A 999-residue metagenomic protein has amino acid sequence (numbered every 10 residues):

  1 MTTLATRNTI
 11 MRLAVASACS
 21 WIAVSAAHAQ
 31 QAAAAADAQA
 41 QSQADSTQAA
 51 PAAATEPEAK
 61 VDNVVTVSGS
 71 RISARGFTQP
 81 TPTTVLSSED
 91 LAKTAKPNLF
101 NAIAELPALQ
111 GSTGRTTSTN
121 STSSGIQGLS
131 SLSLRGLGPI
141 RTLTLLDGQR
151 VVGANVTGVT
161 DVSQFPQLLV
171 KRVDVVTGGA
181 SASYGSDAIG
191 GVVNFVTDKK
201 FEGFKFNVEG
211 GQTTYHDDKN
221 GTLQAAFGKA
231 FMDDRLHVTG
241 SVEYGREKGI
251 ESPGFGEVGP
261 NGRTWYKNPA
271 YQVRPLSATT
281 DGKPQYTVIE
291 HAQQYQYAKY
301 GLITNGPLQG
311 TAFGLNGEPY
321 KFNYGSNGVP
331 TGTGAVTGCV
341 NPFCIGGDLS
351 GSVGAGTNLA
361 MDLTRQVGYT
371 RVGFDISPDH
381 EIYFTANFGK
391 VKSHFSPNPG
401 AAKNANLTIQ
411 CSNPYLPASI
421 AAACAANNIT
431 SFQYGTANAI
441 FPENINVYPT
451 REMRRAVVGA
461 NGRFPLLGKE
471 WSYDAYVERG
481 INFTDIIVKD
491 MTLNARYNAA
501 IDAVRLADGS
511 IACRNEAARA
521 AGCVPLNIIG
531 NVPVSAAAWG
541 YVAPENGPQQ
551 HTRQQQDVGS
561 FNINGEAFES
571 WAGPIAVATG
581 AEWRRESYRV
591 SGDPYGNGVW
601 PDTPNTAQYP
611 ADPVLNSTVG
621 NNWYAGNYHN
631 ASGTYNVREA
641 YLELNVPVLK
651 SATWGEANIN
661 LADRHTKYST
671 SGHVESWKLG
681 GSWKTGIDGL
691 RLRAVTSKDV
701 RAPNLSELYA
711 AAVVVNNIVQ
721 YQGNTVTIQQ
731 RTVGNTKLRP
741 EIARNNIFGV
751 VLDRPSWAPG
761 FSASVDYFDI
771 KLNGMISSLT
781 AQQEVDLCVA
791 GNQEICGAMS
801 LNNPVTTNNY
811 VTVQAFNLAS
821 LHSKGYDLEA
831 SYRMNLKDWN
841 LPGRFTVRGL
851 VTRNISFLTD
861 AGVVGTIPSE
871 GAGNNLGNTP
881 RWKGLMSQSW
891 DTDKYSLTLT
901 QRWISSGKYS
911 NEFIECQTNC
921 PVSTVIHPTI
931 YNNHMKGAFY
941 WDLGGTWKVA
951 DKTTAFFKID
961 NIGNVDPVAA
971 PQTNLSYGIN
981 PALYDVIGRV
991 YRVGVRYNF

Functional and structural regions predicted by a protein language model:
T2-P107, R135, Q224, G228 (+7 more regions): N-terminal Sec signal peptide and the immediately downstream disordered periplasmic leader that contains the TonB box
L4, A495, K771-N773, R902-T918 (+1 more regions): C-terminal beta-signal and adjacent terminal beta-strands/loops of Gram-negative outer-membrane beta-barrel proteins
L99-A102, S130-S133, D161-P166, D187-V208 (+1 more regions): N-terminal periplasmic accessory domains that precede and gate Gram-negative outer-membrane beta-barrel machines
A104-Q149: Extracytoplasmic beta-strand/coil segments of soluble accessory domains associated with Gram-negative outer-membrane
S131, A611-D612, S697, V714 (+5 more regions): C-terminal beta-signal and terminal closure region of outer-membrane beta-barrel proteins
Q149-T177: Short acidic/polar hinge/loop motifs at secondary-structure boundaries that mediate gating or recognition
V156, E257-R263, E318-R365, Y369 (+5 more regions): Surface-exposed, low-complexity loop segments enriched in small/polar and acidic residues
K200-G203, M232-R235, I376-D379, R463-Y473 (+8 more regions): Short loop/turn motifs that connect adjacent beta-strands in outer-membrane beta-barrel proteins
